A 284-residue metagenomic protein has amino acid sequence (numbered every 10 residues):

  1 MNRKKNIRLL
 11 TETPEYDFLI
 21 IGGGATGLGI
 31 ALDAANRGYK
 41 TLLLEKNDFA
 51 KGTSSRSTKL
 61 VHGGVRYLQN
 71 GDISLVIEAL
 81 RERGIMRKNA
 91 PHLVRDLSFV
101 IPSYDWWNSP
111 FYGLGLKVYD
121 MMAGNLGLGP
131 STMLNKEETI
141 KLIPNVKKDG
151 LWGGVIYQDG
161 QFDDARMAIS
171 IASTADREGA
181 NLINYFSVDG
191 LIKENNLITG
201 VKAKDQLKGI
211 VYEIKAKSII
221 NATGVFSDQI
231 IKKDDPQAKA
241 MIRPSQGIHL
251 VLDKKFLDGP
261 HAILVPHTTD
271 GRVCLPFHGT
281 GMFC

Functional and structural regions predicted by a protein language model:
M1-F18, L32-R37: Extreme N-terminal leader/targeting segments of oxidoreductases
P14-Y16, L207-S218: Core beta-strand elements of the Rossmann-like FAD/NAD(P) dinucleotide-binding domain in flavoenzyme oxidoreductases
G22-G24, K46: Glycine-rich Rossmann-fold phosphate-binding loop(s) that bind the pyrophosphate of adenine dinucleotide cofactors
G27-L28: N-terminal Rossmann-fold NAD(P) dinucleotide-binding loop
D33, L44, H92-D96, E213-I214 (+1 more regions): Active-site substrate-recognition segment that forms the wall of the catalytic cavity or substrate channel
A35-R56: Glycine-rich FAD pyrophosphate-binding loop
K59-L142, C274: Dinucleotide-binding Rossmann-like beta1-alpha1 core, especially the glycine-rich loop that anchors the ADP
S103-E178, I183, L191-L197, Y212 (+1 more regions): Flavin (FAD/FMN) cofactor-binding and adjacent substrate-gating region of FAD-dependent oxidoreductase domains
